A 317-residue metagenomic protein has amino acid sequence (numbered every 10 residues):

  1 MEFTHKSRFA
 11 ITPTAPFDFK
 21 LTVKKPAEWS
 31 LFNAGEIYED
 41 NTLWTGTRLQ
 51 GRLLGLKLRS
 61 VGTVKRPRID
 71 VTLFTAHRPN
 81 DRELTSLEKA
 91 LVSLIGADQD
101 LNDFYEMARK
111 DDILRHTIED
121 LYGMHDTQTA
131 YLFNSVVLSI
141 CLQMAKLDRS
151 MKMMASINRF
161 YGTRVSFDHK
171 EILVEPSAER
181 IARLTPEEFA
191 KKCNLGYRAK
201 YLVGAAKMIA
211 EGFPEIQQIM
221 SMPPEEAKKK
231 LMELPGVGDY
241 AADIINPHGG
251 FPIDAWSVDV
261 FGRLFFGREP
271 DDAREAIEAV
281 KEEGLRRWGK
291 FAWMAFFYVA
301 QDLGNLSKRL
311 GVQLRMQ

Functional and structural regions predicted by a protein language model:
M1-Q317: HhH-family (HhH-GPD) DNA N-glycosylase catalytic core used in base-excision repair
